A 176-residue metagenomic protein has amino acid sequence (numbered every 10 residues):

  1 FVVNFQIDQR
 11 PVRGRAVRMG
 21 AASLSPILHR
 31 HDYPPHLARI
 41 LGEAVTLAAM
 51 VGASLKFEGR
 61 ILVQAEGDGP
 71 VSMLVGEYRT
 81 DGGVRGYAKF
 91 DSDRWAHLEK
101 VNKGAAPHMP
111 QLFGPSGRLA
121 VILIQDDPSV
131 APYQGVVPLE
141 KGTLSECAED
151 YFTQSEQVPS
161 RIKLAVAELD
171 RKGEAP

Functional and structural regions predicted by a protein language model:
F1-P176: Interaction interfaces in information-processing and related assembly proteins
